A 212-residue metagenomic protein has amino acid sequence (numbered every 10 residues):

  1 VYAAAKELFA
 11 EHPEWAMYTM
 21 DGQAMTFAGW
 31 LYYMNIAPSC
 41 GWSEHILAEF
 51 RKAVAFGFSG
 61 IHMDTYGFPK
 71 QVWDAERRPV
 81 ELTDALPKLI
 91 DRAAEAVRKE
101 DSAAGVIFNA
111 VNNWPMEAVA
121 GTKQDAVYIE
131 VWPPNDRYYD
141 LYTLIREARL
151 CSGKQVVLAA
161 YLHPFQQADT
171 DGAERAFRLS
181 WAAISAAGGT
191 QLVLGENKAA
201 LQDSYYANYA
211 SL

Functional and structural regions predicted by a protein language model:
V1-F56: Active-site-adjacent "subsite" loops/lids of carbohydrate-active enzymes
Y2, F50, A85, L89 (+2 more regions): Extended, well-ordered alpha-helical scaffold segments
Y2-A4, F68-V72, W114-E117, N135-D136 (+3 more regions): Flexible loop/turn segments at secondary-structure boundaries
Y2-E14, A75-P79, G121-Q124, Y206-Y209: Short low-complexity, flexible loop/linker segments enriched in glycine and/or proline with clustered acidic
F27-W30, V72-D74, L158-A160: A short alpha-helix capping/helix-coil boundary motif
Y33-I36, R78-P79, F165-Q167: A short, structure-level motif marking secondary-structure boundaries and short turns
A37-V156: Active-site neighborhood of glycoside hydrolase catalytic domains
T65, L141-L212: Aromatic/acidic polysaccharide-binding cleft in carbohydrate-active enzymes
